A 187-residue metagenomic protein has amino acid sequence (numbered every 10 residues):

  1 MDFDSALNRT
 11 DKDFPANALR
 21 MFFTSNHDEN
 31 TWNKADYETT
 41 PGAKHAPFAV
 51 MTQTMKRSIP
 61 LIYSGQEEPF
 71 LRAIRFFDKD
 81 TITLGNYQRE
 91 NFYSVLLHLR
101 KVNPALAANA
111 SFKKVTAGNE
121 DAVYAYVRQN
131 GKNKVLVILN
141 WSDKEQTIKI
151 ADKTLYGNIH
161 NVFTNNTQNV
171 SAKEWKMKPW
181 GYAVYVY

Functional and structural regions predicted by a protein language model:
M1-R75, S111, G118-E120, N130 (+2 more regions): Conserved alpha/beta catalytic core and glycan-binding cleft of carbohydrate-active enzymes
N8, R72-F76, D80-A117: Aromatic- and carboxylate-lined catalytic core of secreted/periplasmic carbohydrate-active enzymes
W32-T40, K79-Y87, A172-K173: Active-site rim elements
D121-V123, N133, P179-V184: Short hydrophobic/aromatic beta-strand or adjacent loop that forms the aromatic wall/cage of a ligand/substrate-binding
Y126-G131, Y187: Active-site beta-strand termini and strand-to-loop segments that position acidic
I138: Short hydrophobic beta-strand that contains or immediately precedes a catalytic carboxylate
K144-N165: Beta-strand-rich binding/interaction modules
V170-Y187: C-terminal beta-strand-rich structural cap/linker in extracellular carbohydrate-active enzymes
